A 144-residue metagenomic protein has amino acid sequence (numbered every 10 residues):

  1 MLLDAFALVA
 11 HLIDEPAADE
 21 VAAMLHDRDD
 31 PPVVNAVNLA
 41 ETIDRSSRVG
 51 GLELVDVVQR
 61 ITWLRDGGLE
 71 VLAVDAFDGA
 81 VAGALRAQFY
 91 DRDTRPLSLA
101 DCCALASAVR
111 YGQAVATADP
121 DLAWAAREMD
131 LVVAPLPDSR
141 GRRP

Functional and structural regions predicted by a protein language model:
M1-A36, S47-T62, R143: Short, well-structured N-terminal submotif of metal-dependent ribonuclease cores
L8, N38-L39, D78, A104 (+1 more regions): Alpha-helix capping/helix-boundary segments
D19, A80, A123-W124: Alpha-helical elements of the RecA-like P-loop NTPase motor core of helicases
V33, L72, A134: General small-molecule cofactor/ligand-binding pocket signal
I43-Q88: Active-site-proximal, substrate-binding regions of enzyme catalytic domains and RNA-binding/basic surfaces
E70-A118: Active-site neighborhoods of divalent-metal-dependent phosphate/nucleic-acid chemistry enzymes
L105, V109-P144: Acidic, PIN/NYN-like endoribonuclease modules and their adjacent C-terminal/linker elements
